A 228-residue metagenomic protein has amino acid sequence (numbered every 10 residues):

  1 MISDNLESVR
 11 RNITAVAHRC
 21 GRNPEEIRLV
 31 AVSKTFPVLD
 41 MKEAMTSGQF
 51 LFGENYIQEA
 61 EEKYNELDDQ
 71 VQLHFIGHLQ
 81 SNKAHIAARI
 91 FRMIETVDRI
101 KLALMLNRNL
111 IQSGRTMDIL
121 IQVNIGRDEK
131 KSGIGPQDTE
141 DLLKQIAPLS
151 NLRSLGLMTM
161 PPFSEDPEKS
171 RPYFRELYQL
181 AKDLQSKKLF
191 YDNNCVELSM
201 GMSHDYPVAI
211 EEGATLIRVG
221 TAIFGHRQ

Functional and structural regions predicted by a protein language model:
M1-H204, I210-E212, F224-H226: Conserved alpha/beta-domain cores
T215-L216: Divalent-metal-activated hydrolytic enzyme cores
